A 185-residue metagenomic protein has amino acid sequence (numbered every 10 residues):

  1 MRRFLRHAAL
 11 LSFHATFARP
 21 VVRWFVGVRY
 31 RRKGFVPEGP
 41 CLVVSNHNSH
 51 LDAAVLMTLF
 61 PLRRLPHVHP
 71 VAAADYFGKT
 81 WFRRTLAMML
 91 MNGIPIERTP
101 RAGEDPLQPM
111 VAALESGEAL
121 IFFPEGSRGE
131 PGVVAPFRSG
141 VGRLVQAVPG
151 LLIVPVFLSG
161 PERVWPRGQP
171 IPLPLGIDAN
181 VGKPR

Functional and structural regions predicted by a protein language model:
M1-G27, G78-N92, W165-P174: Alpha-helical membrane-targeting segments
L10-L11, T16-H47, E115: Helix-to-loop junction immediately C-terminal to a conserved catalytic motif
V28, P66-V68, M91, E118 (+1 more regions): A structural micro-motif
P37-T99: Catalytic core of membrane glycerolipid acyltransferases/transacylases, capturing the structured, soluble-facing
H47-S49, E125-R128: Short glycine-rich anion-binding loops that position phosphate/pyrophosphate groups of nucleotides and phosphorylated
F82-T85, A119, E130-R185: A cross-family acyltransferase "interaction/gating" segment
P100-E104, V134: A conditional alpha-helix N-cap/helix-loop micro-motif detector
G103-A113: TIR-domain catalytic/interaction hotspot
